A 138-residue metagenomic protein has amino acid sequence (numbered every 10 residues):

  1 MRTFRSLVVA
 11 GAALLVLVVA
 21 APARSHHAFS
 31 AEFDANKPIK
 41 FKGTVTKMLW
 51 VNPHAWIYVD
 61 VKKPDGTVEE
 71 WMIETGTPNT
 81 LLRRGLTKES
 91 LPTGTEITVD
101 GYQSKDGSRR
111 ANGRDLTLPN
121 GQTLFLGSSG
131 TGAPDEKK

Functional and structural regions predicted by a protein language model:
M1-G11: Bacterial N-terminal signal peptides that target proteins for export
V9-A20: Bacterial N-terminal signal peptides
A21-S25: Sec/Tat signal peptide C-region and signal peptidase I cleavage site
H26-K42: Short N-terminal segments immediately surrounding and downstream of signal-peptide cleavage
G43-V45, E96: Conserved hydrophobic positions within beta-strands
V51-V61: Short aromatic-glycine-enriched beta-strand elements
R83-V99: Short nucleic-acid-contacting surface segments enriched for D/E, G, S/T with interspersed K/R
S104-S128: OB-fold/S1-family single-stranded nucleic acid-binding modules
